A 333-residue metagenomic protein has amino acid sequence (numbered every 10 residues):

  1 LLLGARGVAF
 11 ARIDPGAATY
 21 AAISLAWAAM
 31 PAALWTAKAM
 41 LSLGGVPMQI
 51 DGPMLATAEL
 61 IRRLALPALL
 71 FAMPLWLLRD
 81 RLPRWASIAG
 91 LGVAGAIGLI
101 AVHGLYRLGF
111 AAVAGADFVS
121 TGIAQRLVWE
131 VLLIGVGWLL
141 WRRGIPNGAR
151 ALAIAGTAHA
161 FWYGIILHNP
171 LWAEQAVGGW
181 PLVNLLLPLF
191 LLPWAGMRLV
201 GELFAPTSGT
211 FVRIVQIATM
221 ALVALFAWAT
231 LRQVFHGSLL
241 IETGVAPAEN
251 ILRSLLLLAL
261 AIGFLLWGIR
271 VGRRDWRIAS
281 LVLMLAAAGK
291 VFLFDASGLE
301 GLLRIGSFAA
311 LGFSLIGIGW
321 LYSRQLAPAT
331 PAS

Functional and structural regions predicted by a protein language model:
L1-S333: Alpha-helical transmembrane segments of multi-pass membrane proteins
